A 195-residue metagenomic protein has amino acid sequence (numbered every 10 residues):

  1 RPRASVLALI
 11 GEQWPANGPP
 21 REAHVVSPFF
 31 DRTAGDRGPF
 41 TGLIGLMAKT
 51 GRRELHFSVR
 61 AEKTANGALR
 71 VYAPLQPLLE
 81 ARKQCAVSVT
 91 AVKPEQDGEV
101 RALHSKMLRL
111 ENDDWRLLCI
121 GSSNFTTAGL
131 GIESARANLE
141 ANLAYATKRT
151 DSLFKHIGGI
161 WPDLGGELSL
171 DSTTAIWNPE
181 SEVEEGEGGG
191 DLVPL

Functional and structural regions predicted by a protein language model:
R1-L195: PLD/PLD-like phosphodiesterase catalytic module centered on the HKD motif
